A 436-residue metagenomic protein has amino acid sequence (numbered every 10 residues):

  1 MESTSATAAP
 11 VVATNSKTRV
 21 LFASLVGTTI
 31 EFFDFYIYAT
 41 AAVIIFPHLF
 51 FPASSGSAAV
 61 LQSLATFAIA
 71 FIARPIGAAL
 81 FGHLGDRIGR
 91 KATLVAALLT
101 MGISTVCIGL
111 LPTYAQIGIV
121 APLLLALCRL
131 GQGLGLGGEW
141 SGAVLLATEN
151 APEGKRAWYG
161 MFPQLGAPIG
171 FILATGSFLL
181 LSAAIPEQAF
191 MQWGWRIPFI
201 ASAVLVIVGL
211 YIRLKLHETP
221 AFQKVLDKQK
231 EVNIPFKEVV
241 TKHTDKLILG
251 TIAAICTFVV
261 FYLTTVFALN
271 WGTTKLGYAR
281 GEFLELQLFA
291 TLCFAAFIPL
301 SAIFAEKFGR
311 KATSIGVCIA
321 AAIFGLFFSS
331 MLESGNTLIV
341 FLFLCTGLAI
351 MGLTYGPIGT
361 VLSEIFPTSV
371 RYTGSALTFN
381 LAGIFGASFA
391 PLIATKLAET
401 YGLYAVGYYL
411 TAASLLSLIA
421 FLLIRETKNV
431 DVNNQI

Functional and structural regions predicted by a protein language model:
A39-T40, T244-C293, G386-A387: Extracytoplasmic gate region of multi-pass secondary transporters
A42-R74: Extracellular/periplasmic helix-loop-helix junction of adjacent transmembrane segments in MFS-like secondary
A78-G89, I298-R310: Helix-to-loop junctions at the C-terminal end of transmembrane segments in multipass secondary transporters
R87-L99, K307-C318: Cytoplasmic membrane-interface "Motif A"-like loop-to-helix N-cap segments of 12-TM Major Facilitator Superfamily
L99-I117, I319-S334: C-terminal ends and interior cores of transmembrane alpha-helices in multi-pass membrane transporters/permeases
W158-S182, F379-A390: Glycine-rich segments within core transmembrane alpha-helices of 12-TM secondary carriers
G209-L216, A413-I436: Multi-pass alpha-helical transporter architecture, strongest for 12-TM Major Facilitator/SLC carriers used
A312-P357: C-terminal transmembrane helical hairpin of 12-TM major facilitator-type secondary transporters
